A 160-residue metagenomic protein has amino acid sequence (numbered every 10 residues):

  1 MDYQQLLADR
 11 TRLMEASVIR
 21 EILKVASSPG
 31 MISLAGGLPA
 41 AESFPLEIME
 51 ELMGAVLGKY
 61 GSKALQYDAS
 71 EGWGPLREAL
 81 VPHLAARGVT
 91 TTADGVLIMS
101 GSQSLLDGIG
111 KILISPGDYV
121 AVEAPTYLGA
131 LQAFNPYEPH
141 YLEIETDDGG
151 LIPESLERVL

Functional and structural regions predicted by a protein language model:
M1-E71: N-terminal "arm"/small-domain region of PLP-dependent enzymes with the aminotransferase-like
L57, K63-L160: Conserved core of the PLP fold type I
